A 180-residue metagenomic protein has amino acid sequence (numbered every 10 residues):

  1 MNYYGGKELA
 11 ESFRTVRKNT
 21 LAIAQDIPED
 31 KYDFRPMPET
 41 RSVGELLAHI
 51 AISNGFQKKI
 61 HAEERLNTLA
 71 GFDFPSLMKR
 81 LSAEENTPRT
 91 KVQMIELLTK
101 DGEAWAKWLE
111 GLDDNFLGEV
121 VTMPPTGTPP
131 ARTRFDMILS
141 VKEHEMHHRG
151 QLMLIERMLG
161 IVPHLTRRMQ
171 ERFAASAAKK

Functional and structural regions predicted by a protein language model:
M1-E8, S53-P130, L159-K180: Short, helix-capping/interhelical loops that line the mouth of catalytic, cofactor-, or ligand-binding pockets
M1-G6, A10, L21-I27: His/Met- and acidic-residue-enriched segments that coordinate or traffic transition-metal cofactors and support
F13-T20, V43-K58, I95-W105, I138-L152: Alpha-helical transition-metal enzyme core signature, strongest for iron centers
D33-P36: Surface-exposed patches in mature extracellular/periplasmic domains of secreted proteins
E39: Conserved functional hotspot residues or short segments at active or partner-binding sites across diverse domains
R134-D136: Short alpha-helical transmembrane interface motifs in multi-pass membrane proteins
